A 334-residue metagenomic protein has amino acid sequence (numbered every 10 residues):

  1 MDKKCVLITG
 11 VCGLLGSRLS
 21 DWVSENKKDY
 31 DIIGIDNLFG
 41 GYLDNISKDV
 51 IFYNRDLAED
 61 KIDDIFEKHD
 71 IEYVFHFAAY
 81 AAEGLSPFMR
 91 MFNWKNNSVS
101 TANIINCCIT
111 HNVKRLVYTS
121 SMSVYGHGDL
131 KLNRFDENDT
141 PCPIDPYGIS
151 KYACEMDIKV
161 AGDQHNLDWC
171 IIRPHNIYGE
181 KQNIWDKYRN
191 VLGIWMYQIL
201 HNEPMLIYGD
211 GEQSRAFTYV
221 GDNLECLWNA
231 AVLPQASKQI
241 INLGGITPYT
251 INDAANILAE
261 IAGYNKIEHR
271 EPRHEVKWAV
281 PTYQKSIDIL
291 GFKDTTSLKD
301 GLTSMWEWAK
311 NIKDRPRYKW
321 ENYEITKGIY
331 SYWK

Functional and structural regions predicted by a protein language model:
M1-P174, W333: N-terminal Rossmann-like NAD(P)+-binding domain of SDR-like oxidoreductases, especially those catalyzing
S86, D139-T140, I171-N183, I194-T218 (+1 more regions): A conserved pocket-lining segment of Rossmann-fold NAD(P)-dependent short-chain dehydrogenase/reductase
R90, I184-W185: Active-site loop immediately N-terminal to the catalytic Tyr-X3-Lys motif of short-chain dehydrogenase/reductase
I104, I158, W195, S286-I287: Structural element of the ATP-grasp superfamily
V124-Y125, I177-G179, N223: Conserved sequence/active-site signature of Rossmann-fold short-chain dehydrogenase/reductase
A153, D157, A161, V191 (+3 more regions): Hydrophobic alpha-helix immediately C-terminal to the catalytic Tyr-X-X-X-Lys motif of short-chain
L200-K334: C-terminal substrate-binding subdomain of Rossmann-fold SDR/epimerase-dehydratase oxidoreductases
